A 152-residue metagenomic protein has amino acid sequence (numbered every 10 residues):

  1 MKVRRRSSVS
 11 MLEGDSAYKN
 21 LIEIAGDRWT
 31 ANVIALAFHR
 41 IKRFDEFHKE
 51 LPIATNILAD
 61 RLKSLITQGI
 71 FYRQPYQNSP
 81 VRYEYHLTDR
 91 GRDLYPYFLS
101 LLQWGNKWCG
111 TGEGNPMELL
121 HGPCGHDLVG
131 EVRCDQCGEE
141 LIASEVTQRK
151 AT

Functional and structural regions predicted by a protein language model:
M1-A25: N-terminal leader segment of winged-helix/HTH proteins
M1-K2, N106-T152: C-terminal regulatory/oligomerization modules of transcriptional regulators
V3, L12, T30, I34 (+4 more regions): Short histidine
S16-I57, V129: N-terminal helix-turn-helix DNA-binding core of bacterial DNA-binding proteins
G26, Q77-F98: Basic, amphipathic "hinge/linker" alpha-helix immediately C-terminal to the N-terminal HTH DNA-binding motif
A31, Q68, Y97-W108: Alpha-helical linker/hinge and terminal dimerization helices associated with HTH transcriptional regulators
F44, H48-Y76, P80: Canonical helix-turn-helix DNA-binding module
E50, E84-H86, E118-L120: Short aromatic/hydrophobic contact patches that present stacked aromatics for nucleic-acid/ligand binding
